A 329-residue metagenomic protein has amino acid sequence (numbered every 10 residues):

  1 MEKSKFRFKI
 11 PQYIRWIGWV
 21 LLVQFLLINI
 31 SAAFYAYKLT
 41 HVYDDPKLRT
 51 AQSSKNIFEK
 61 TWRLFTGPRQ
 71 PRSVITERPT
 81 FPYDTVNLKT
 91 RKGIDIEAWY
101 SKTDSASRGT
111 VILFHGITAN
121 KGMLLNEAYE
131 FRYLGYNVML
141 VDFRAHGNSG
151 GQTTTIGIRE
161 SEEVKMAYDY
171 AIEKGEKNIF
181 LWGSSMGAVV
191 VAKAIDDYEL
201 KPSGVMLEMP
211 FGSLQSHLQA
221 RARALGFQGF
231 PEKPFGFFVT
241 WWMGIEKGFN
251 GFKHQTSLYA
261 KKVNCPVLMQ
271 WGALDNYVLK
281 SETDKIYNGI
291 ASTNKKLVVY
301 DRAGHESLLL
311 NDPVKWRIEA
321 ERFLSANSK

Functional and structural regions predicted by a protein language model:
I14, Q24-K89: An N-terminal hydrophobic leader/cap segment in hydrolases
I117-E130: The serine-hydrolase catalytic nucleophile loop
M123, T154-K174: Alpha/beta-hydrolase active-site loop
F131-G150: Conserved alpha/beta-hydrolase
K193-N250, Y259: Hydrolase active-site cap/lid region
K262-N264, M269-W271, D275: Short beta-strand/loop motif that positions the catalytic acidic residue of the alpha/beta-hydrolase fold
N276-E282: Conserved alpha/beta-hydrolase "acid-adjacent" motif
A303-P313: Catalytic histidine-centered segment of alpha/beta-hydrolase-like enzymes
